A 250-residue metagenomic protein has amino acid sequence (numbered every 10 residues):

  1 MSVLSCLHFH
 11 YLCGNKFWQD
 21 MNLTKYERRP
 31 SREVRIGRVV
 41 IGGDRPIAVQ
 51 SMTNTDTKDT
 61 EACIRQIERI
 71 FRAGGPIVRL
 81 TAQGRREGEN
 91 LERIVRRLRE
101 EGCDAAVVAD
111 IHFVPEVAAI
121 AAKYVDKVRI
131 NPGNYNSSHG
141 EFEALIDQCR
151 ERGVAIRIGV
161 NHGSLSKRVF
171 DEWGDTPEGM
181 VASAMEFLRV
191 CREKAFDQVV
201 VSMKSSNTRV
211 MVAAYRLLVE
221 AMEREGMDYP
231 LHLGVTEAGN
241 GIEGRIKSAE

Functional and structural regions predicted by a protein language model:
W18-S51: N-terminal amphipathic alpha-helix/helix-capping segment at the start of soluble metabolic enzymes
P46-A62, V107-F113, V169-V181, A238-G244: Active-site mouth loops of central-metabolism enzymes
I47-T53, V78-L80, V107-I111, V128-I130 (+4 more regions): Hydrophobic faces of well-ordered beta-strands that scaffold small-molecule active sites in alpha/beta enzyme cores
N54, G75-L98, P132-S137, V199-T208: Glycine-rich, proline-tolerant flexible connector loops at the mouths of alpha/beta enzymes
E87-V108, L145-G153, L218-M227: Alpha-helix-loop-beta-strand connector modules within alpha/beta enzyme cores
V107, H112-R157: Hydrophobic or amphipathic alpha-helical targeting/insertion segments
N161, V169-E250: Catalytic alpha/beta core domains of metabolic enzymes, predominantly
